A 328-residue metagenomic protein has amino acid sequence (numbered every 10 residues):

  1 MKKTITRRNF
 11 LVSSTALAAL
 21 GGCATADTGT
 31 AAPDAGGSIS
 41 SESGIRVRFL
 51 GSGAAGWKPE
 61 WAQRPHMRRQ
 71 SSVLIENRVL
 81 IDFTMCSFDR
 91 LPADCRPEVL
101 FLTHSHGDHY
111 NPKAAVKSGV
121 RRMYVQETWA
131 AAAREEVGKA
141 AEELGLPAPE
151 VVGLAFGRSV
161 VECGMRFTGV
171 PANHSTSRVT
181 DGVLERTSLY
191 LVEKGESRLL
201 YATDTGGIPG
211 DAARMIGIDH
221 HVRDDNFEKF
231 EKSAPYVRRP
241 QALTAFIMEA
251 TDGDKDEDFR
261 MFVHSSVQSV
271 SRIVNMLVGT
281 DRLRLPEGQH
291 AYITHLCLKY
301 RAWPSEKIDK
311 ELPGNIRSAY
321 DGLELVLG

Functional and structural regions predicted by a protein language model:
K2-T4, N9-A31: N-terminal export signals
L17, C86, G107, A130 (+2 more regions): Residue-level marker for beta-strand->alpha-helix junctions and adjacent short loops that shape enzyme
G36-C95, G153-R239, D321-G328: Core dinuclear metal-dependent hydrolase active-site scaffold
I81-F83, T103, A202-D204, M248 (+1 more regions): Active-site flanking residues adjacent to catalytic metal/cofactor-binding acidic residues
F83-A132, P240-F246: Active-site metal-binding motif and surrounding structural segment of the metallo-beta-lactamase
N111-V120, E136, R301-I308: Metal-dependent catalytic neighborhoods of phosphoester/phosphodiester hydrolases
W129-E150, K299-R301: Active-site neighborhood of divalent metal-dependent phosphoester bond hydrolases
I208-L323: Cap/insert and terminal regions of metallo-dependent hydrolase folds
